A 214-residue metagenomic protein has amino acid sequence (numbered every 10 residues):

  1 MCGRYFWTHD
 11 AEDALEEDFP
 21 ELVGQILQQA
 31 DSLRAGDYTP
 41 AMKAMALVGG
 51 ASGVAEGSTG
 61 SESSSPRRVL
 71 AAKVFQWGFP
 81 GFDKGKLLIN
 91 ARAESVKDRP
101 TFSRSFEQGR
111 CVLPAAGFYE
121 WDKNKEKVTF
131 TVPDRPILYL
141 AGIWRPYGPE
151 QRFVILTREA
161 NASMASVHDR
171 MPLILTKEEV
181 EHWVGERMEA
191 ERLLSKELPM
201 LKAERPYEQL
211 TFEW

Functional and structural regions predicted by a protein language model:
M1-W214: Short linear sequence motif anchored by a di-proline
